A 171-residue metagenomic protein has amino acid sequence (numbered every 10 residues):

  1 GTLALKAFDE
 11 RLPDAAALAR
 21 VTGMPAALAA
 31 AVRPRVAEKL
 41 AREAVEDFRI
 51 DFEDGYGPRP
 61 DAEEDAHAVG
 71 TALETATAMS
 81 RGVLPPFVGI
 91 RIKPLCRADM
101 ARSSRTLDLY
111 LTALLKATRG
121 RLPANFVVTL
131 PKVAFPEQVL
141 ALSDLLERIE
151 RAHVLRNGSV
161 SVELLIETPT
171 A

Functional and structural regions predicted by a protein language model:
G1-A171: Conserved alpha/beta-domain cores
